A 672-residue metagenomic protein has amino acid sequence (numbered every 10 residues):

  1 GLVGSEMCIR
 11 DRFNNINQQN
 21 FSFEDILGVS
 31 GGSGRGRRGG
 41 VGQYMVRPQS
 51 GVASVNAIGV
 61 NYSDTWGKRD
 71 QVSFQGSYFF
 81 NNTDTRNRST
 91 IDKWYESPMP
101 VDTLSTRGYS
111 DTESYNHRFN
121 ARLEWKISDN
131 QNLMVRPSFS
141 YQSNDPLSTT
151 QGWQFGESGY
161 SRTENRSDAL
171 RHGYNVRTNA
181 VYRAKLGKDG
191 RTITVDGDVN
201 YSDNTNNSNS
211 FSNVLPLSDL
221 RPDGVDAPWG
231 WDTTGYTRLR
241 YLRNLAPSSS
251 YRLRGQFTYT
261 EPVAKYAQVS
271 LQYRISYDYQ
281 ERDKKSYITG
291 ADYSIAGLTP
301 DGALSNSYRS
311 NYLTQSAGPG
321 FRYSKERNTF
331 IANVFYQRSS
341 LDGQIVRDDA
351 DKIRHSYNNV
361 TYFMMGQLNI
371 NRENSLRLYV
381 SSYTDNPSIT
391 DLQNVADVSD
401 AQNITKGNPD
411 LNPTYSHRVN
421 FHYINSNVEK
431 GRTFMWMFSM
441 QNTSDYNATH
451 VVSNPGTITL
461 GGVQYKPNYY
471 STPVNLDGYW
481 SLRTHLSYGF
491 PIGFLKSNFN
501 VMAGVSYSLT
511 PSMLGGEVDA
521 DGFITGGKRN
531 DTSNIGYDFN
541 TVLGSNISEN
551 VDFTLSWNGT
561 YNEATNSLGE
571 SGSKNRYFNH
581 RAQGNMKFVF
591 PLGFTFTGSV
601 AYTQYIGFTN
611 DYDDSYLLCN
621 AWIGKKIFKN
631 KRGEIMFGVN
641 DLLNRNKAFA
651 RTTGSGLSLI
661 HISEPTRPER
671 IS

Functional and structural regions predicted by a protein language model:
G1: Conserved catalytic-loop position in the HRD/HxD motif
S5, I9, F13, Q337-R338 (+4 more regions): Transmembrane beta-strand segments that form the barrel wall of outer-membrane beta-barrel proteins
S5-T149, S167-N207, T258-Q280, R322 (+16 more regions): Membrane-proximal, glycine/serine-rich, low-complexity loop/turn segments characteristic of large bacterial
S22-E24, G42-A53, R86-Y95, T103-N116 (+16 more regions): Extracellular/periplasm-exposed beta-strand and loop segments of Gram-negative cell-envelope proteins, dominated by
A57-G59, R118-N120, R177, R254 (+6 more regions): Transmembrane beta-barrel architecture of outer membranes
D70, Q75-F79, N116-N144, R162-Q344 (+3 more regions): Face-selective signature of the C-terminal outer-membrane beta-barrel domain
Y160-R162, K352-F363, W622-K625: Long amphipathic alpha-helical scaffold regions
F553-F628: C-terminal beta-barrel architecture of Gram-negative outer-membrane proteins
